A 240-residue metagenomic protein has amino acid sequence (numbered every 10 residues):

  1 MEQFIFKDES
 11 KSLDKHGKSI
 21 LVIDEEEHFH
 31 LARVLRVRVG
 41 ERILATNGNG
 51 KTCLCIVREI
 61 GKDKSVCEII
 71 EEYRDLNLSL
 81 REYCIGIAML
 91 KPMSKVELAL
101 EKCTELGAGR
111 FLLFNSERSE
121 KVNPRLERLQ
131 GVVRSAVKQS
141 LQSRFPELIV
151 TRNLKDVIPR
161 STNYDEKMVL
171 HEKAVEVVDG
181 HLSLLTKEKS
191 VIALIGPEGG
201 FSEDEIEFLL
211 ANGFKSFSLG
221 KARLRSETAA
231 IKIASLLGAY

Functional and structural regions predicted by a protein language model:
M1-D75, E127: N-terminal positively charged helical leader segments and presequences
D8-E9, E25-E26, G48, M89 (+3 more regions): Fold-independent oxyanion-binding glycine-rich loops and adjacent beta-strand/coil segments at enzyme active sites
S10, E72, S116-S119, K221-A222: Short, ordered loop/turn segments at secondary-structure junctions
G17-S19, V39-E41, K51-C53, D63-S65 (+5 more regions): A generic structural signal for short beta-strands and their flanking turns/coil linkers
L76-M168: RNA substrate-binding interface of SAM-dependent RNA methyltransferases
K167-E207, F214-L219: Active-site/ligand-binding-proximal alpha/beta "capping" segment
E203-Y240: Structured adenosyl-cofactor binding patch, chiefly the S-adenosyl-L-methionine
